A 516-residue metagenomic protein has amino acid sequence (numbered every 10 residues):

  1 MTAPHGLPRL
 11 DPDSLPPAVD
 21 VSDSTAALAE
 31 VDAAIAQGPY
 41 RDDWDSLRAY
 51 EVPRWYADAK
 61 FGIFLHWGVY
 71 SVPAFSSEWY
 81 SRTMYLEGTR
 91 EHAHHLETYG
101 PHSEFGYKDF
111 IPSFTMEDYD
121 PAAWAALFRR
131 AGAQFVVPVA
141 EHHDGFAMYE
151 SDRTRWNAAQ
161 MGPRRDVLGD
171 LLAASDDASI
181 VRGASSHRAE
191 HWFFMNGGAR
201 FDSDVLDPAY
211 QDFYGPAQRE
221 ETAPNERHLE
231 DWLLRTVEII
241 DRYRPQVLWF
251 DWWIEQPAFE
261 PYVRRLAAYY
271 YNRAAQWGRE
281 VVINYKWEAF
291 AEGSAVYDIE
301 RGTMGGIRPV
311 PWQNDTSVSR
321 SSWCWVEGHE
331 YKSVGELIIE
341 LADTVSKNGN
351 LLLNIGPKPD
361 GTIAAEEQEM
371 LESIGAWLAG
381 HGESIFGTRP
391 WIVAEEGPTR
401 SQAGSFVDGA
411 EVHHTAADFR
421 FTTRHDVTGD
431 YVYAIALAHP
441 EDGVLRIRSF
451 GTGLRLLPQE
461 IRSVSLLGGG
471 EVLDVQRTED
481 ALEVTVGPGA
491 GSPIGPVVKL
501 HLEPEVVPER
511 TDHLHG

Functional and structural regions predicted by a protein language model:
T2-G516: Mature catalytic domains of secreted/periplasmic carbohydrate-active enzymes
